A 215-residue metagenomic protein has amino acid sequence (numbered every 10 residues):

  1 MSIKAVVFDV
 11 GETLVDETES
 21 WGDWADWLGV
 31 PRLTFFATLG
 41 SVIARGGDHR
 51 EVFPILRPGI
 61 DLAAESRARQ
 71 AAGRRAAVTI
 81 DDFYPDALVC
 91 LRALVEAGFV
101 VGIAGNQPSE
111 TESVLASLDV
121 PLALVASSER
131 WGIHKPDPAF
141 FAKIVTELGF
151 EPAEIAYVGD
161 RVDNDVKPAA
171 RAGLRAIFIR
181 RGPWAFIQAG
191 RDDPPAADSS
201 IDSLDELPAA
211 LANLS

Functional and structural regions predicted by a protein language model:
M1-F99, P108-E112: N-terminal helical cap/lid subdomain that shapes the substrate entry/recognition surface in HAD-like hydrolases
M1-V7, A63, L88-S215: Asp-based, Mg2+/Mn2+-dependent phosphohydrolase catalytic module
